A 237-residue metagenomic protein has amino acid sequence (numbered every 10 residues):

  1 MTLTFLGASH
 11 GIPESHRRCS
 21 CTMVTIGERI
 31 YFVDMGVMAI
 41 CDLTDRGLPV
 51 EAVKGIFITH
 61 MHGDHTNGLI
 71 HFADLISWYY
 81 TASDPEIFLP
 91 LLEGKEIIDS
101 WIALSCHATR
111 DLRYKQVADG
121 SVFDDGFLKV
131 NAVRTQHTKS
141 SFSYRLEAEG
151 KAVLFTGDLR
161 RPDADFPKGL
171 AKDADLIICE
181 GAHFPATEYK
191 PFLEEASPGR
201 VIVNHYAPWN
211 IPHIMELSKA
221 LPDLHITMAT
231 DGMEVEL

Functional and structural regions predicted by a protein language model:
M1-R46, S140-R160, L176: Conserved beta-strand hairpin/beta-sheet module of binuclear metal-dependent hydrolase folds, prominently
A8-H10, G36-M38, M61, T135-H137 (+4 more regions): Active-site metal-binding loops of divalent metal-dependent hydrolases
E28-Y31, S83-E86, A152-V153, G199-V201: Short active-site oxyanion
M38-F88, K172-D175: Active-site metal-binding motif and surrounding structural segment of the metallo-beta-lactamase
F57, V153-F155, I178, I202: Structural motif
A82-S140, A148, I226-E234: Metallo-beta-lactamase
P85-L92, I178, I202-H205: Short internal beta-strands
D163-L176, P185-L237: Binuclear metal-ion centers of metallo-dependent hydrolases, dominated by the metallo-beta-lactamase
